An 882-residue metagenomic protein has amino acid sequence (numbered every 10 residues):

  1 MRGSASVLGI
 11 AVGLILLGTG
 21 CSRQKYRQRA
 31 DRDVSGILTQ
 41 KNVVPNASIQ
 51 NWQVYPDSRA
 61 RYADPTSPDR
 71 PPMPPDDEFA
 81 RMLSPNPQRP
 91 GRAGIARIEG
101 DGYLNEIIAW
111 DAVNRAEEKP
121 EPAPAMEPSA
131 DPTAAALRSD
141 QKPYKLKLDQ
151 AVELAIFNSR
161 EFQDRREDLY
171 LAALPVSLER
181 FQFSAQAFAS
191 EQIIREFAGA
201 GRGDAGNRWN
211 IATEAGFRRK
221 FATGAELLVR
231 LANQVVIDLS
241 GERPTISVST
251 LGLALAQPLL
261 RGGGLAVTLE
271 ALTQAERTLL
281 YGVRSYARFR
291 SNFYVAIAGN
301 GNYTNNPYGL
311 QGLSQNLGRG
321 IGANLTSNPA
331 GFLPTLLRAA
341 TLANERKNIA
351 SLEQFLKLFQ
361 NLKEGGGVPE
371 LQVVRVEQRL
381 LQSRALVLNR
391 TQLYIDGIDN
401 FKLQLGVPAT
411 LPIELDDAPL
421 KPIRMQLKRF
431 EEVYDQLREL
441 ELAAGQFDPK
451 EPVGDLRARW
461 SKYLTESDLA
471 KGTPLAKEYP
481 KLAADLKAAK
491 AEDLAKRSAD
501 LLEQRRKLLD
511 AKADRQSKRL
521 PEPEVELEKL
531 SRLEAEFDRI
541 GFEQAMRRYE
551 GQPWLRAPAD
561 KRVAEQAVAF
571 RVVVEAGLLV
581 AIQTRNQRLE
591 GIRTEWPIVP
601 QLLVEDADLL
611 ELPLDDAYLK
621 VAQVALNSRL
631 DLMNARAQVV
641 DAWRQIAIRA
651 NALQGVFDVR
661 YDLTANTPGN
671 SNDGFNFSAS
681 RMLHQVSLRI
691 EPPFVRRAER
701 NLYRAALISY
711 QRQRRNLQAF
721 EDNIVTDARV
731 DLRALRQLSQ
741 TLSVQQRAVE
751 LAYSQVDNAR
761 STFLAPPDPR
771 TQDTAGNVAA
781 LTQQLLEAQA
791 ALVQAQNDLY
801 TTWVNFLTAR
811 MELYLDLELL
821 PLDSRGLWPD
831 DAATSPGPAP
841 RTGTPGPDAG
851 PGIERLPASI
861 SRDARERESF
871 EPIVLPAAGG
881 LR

Functional and structural regions predicted by a protein language model:
M1-G9: Bacterial N-terminal signal peptides that target proteins for export
G9-G18: Bacterial N-terminal signal peptides
G20, R29-I49, V54-D69, N389 (+9 more regions): Acidic, low-complexity, intrinsically disordered peripheral segments
Q24, F157-R166, Y170-A185, E214-T245 (+8 more regions): A glycine-/polar-enriched beta->alpha junction
Y55-L154, D615-Y618: Regulatory alphaC helix of protein kinase catalytic domains
T133-Y144, E191-L253, Q257, L310-L317 (+8 more regions): Small/polar, glycine/serine/threonine/aspartate-rich low-complexity segments that form flexible
R165, L169-V176, A275-T278, G282 (+18 more regions): Amphipathic alpha-helical coiled-coil segments
Q186, Q192-A198, Q234-V236, F289 (+11 more regions): Structural signature of outer-membrane beta-barrel domains
